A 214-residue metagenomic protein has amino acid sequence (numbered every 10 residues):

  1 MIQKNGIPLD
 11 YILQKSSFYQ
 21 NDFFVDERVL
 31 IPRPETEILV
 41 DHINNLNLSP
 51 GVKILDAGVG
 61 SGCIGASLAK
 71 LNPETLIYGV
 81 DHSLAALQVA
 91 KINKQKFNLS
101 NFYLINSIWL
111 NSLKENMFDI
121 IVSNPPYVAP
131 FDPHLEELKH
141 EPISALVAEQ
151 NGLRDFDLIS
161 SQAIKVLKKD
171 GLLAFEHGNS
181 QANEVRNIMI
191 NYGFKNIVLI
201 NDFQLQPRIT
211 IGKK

Functional and structural regions predicted by a protein language model:
M1, D41, N45, L84 (+7 more regions): Replace "anionic and nucleotidyl ligands
M1-L46: Conserved AdoMet
F18, S49, N72, L99 (+3 more regions): Short, well-ordered coil/turn elements that cap or connect secondary structure elements
D22, L76, N101-Y103, K195-V198: Conserved beta-strand segments of alpha/beta enzyme cores
I38-H134: Conserved SAM/SAH cofactor-binding pocket of Class I
P125, K213-K214: C-terminal beta-strand of the catalytic ATP-binding
P125-D155: Mobile active-site "lid"/loop adjacent to the S-adenosyl-L-methionine
N151-G212: Conserved Class I SAM-dependent methyltransferase catalytic core
